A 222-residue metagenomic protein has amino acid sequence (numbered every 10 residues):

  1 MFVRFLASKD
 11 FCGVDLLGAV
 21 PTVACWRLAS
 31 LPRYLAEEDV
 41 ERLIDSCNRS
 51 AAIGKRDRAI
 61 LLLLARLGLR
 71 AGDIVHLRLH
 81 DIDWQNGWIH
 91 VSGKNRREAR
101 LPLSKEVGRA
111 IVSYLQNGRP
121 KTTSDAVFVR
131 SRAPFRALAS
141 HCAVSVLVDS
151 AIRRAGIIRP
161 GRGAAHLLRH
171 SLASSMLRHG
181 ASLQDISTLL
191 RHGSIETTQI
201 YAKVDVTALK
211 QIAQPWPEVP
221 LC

Functional and structural regions predicted by a protein language model:
M1-C222: Conserved catalytic core of the tyrosine transesterase superfamily
